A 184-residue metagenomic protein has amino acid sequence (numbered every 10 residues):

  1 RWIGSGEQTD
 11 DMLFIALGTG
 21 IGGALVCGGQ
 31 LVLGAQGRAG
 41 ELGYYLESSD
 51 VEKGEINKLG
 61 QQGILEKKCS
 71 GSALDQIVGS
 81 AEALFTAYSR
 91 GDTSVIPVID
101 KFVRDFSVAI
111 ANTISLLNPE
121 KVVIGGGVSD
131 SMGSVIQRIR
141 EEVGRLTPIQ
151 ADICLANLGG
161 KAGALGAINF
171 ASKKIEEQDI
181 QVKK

Functional and structural regions predicted by a protein language model:
R1, V26-C27: Short acidic, glycine/serine/threonine-rich loops at helix termini
W2-D11, L31, L46-K184: ATP-binding/phosphotransfer module of carbohydrate and carboxylate kinases, centering on a glycine-rich
D11-A16, G22: Short glycine-aspartate micro-motif
G18-G20, V128-S129: Short glycine-rich anion-binding loops that position phosphate/pyrophosphate groups of nucleotides and phosphorylated
I21-V26, Y45: Short beta-strand scaffold segments in enzyme catalytic cores
G37-R38, V135: Conserved catalytic-core motifs of eukaryotic protein kinase domains, centered on the activation segment
R38-Y44: Structural signature of FAD isoalloxazine-binding scaffolds in flavoprotein oxidoreductases
